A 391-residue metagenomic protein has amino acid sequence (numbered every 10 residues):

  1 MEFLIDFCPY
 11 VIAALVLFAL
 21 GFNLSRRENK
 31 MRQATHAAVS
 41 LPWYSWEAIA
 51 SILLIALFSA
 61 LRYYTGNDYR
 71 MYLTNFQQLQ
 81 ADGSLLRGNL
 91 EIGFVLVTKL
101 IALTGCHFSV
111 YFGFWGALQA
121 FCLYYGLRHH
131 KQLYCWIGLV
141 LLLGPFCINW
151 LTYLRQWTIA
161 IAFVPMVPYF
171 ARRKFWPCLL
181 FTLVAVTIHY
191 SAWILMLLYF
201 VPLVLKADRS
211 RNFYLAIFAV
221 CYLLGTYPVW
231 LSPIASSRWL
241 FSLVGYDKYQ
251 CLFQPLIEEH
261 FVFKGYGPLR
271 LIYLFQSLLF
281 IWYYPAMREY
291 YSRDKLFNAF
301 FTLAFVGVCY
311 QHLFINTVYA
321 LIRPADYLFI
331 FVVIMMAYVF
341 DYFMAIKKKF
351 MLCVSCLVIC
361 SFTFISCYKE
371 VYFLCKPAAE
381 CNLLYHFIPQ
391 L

Functional and structural regions predicted by a protein language model:
T65, R70-L73, Y199-V201, K206-P324 (+1 more regions): Alpha-helical transmembrane segments and terminal signal-anchor/GPI-anchor hydrophobic tails, characterized by long
R70-C106: Short hydrophobic/aromatic helix or loop-helix immediately within or flanking a transmembrane segment in polytopic
I92, T104-F121: Loop-to-helix entry region of an early transmembrane alpha helix in multi-pass inner-membrane enzymes
Y124-L143: Transmembrane-helix signature of polytopic, membrane-embedded enzymes that assemble or transfer cell-envelope glycans
F146, P177-V201, H312: Membrane-interface alpha helices of multi-pass inner-membrane proteins
L151-W157: Short acidic/glycine- and proline-prone juxtamembrane loop motifs at membrane-interface regions of multi-pass membrane
F163-P177: Membrane-interface transmembrane helices that cradle and orient dolichyl/undecaprenyl
F218-A219, M344-S366: Signature aromatic-anchored transmembrane alpha helix within multi-pass, membrane-resident enzymes that catalyze glycan
